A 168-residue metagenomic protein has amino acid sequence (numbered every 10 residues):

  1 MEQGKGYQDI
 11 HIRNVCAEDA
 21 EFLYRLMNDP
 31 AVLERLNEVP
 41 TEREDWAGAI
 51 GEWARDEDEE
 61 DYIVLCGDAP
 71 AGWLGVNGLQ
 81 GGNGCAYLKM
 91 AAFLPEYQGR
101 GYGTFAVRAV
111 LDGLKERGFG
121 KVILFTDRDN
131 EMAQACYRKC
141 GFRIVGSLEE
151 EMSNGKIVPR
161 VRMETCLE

Functional and structural regions predicted by a protein language model:
M1-G6: Short acidic N-proximal helix/loop "leader" segments that mark the beginning of a domain or an inter-domain linker
Y7, C66, S153-N154: Structural motif
N14-A20, M27-E96, V107-A109, G113 (+1 more regions): Acetyl-CoA-dependent GNAT
F22, Y87-L88, F105, K121 (+1 more regions): Amphipathic alpha-helical recognition patches that constitute DNA-binding helices
L23, A106, V110, V122 (+1 more regions): Hydrophobic packing within well-folded, soluble alpha/beta domains
L94-R108, K115-R117, R128-A135, K139: Conserved glycine-rich acetyl-CoA-binding loop
G120-I123, D127-E131, R138-E168: C-terminal "cap" of GNAT-fold acetyltransferases
